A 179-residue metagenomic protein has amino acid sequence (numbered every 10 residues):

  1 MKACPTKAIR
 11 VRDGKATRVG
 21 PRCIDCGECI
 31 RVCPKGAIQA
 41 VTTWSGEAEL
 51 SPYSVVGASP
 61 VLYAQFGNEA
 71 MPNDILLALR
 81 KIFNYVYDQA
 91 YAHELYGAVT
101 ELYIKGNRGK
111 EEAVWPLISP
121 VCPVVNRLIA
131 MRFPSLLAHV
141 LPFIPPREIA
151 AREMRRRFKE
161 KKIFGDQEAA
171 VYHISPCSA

Functional and structural regions predicted by a protein language model:
M1-I24, E28-S45: Iron-sulfur cluster-binding cysteine motifs and their immediate structural context in ferredoxin-like electron-transfer
T42-A179: Iron-sulfur-associated redox domains of electron-transfer enzymes in respiratory and anaerobic energy metabolism
